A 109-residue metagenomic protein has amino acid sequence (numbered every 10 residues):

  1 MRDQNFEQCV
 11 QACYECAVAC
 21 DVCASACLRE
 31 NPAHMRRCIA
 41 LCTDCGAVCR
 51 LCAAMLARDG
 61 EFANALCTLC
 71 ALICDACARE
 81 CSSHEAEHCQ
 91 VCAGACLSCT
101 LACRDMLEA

Functional and structural regions predicted by a protein language model:
M1-A109: Amphipathic alpha-helical hairpins
